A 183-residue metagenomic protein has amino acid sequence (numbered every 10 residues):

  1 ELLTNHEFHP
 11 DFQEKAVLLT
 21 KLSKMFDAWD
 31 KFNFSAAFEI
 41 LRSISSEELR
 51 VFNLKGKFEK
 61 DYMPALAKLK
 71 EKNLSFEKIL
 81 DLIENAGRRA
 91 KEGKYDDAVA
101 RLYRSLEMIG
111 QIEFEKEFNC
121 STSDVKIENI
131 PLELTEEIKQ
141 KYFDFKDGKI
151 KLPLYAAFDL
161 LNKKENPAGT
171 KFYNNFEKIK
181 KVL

Functional and structural regions predicted by a protein language model:
E1-L2, G56: Internal, hydrophobic cores of structured domains that mediate oligomerization or house catalytic pockets within large
L3-T4, I40-I44, L102, I109: Inward-facing hydrophobic residues that define packing positions of alpha-helical scaffold repeats
T4-F8, E48-V51, G110-Q111: Helix-capping and short linker residues that terminate individual alpha-solenoid repeat units
P10-D11, V17-Y95: Charged alpha-helical initiation segments
D61-K72, N85, F114-K151: Helix-loop junctions and short alpha-helical segments
I83-G87, K91-F118: Short, hydrophobic, well-ordered secondary-structure elements
D147-G169: Solvent-exposed, low-complexity, intrinsically disordered, charge-rich segments adjacent to transmembrane helices
G169-L183: Histidine-centered, metal-coordinating catalytic motifs and their short helical/loop contexts
